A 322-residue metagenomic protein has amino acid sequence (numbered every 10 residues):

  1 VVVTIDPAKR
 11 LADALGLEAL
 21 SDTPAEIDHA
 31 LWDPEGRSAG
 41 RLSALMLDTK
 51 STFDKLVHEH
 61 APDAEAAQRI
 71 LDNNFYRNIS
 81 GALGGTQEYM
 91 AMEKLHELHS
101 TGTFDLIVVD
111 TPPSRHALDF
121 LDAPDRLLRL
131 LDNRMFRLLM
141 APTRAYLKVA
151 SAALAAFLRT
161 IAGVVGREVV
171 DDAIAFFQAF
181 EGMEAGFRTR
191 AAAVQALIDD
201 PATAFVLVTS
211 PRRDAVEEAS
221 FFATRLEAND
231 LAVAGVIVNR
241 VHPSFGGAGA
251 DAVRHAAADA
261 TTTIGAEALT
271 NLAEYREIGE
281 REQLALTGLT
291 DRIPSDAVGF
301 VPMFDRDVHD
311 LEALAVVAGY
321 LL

Functional and structural regions predicted by a protein language model:
V1-E181: Nucleotide-state-sensitive switch-loop elements of NTP-binding domains
A8, A12, N73, G85 (+5 more regions): Amphipathic alpha-helical transducer elements in NTP-driven molecular machines
A155, R159-Q178, R188-V206, S210-L322: C-terminal lobe/tail of nucleotide-utilizing enzymes
